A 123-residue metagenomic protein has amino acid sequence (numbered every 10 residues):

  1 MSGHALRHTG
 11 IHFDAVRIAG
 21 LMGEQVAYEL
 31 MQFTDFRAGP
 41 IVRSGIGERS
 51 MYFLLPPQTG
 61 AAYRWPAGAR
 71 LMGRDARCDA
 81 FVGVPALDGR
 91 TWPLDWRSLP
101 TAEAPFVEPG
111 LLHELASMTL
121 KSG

Functional and structural regions predicted by a protein language model:
M1-G47, P56-R64, D75-G123: Signature for HUH/AEP ssDNA processing cores
S50: Conserved catalytic motifs of the protein kinase core domain
W65-L71: "Short basic amphipathic alpha-helical interaction patches in structured regions
